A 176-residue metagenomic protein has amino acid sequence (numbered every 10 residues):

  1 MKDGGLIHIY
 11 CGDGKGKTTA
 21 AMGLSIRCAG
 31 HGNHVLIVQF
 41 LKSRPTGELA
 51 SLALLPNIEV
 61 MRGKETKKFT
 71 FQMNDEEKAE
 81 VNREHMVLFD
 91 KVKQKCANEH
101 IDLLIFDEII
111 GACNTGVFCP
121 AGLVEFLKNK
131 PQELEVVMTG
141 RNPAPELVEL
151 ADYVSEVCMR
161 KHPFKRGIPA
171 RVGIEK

Functional and structural regions predicted by a protein language model:
M1-K2: Positively charged, low-complexity intrinsically disordered leader regions
G5-Q94: Conserved P-loop
L6, V136-M138: ASCE RecA-like P-loop NTPase motor cores that couple ATP hydrolysis to mechanical translocation on nucleic acids
L24, A50-A53, D75, F118-G122 (+2 more regions): Short, glycine/charged-enriched secondary-structure capping and boundary segments
R27, S51, F126, E146-L147: Hydrophobic/aromatic ligand-binding patch that stacks against planar heteroaromatic rings of cofactors or nucleotides
L41-R44, T66-K67, I110-G111, N142-P145 (+1 more regions): Conserved nucleotide-binding/hydrolysis micro-motifs of P-loop NTPases
Q72-E135: Phosphate-binding/switch loop-helix module in NTP-utilizing enzymes
R141-K176: Phosphate-binding/switch region of NTP-binding enzymes
